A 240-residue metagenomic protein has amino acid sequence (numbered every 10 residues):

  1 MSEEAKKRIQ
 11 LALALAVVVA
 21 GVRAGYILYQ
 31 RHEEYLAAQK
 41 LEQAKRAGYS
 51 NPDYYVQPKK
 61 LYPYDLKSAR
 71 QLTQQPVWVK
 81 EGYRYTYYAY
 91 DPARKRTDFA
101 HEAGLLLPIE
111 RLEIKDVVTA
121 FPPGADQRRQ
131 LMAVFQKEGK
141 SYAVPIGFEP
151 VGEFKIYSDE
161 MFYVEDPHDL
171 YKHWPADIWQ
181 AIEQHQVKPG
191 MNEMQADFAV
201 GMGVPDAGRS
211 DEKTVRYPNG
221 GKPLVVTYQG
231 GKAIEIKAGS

Functional and structural regions predicted by a protein language model:
M1-K7: Short, Lys/Arg-rich N-terminal segment immediately upstream of the first membrane anchor
Q10-I27: Hydrophobic membrane-insertion alpha-helices, especially the h-region of bacterial N-terminal signal peptides
A24-L36: Hydrophobic single-pass membrane-insertion segments
L28-R31, A120, D126-R128, K172-S240: A cross-family detector of function-defining hotspots
A37-T97, M161: SH3-family beta-barrel domains
A47-Y49, F121-S141: Basic/aromatic-rich interaction segments and small domains that mediate binding to polyanionic partners
T97-P123: Conserved beta-strand/loop element in small beta-rich adapter and peptidoglycan-binding domains
A133-Y171: Boundary regions of SH3-family modules and the immediately adjacent low-complexity/disordered segments in eukaryotic
